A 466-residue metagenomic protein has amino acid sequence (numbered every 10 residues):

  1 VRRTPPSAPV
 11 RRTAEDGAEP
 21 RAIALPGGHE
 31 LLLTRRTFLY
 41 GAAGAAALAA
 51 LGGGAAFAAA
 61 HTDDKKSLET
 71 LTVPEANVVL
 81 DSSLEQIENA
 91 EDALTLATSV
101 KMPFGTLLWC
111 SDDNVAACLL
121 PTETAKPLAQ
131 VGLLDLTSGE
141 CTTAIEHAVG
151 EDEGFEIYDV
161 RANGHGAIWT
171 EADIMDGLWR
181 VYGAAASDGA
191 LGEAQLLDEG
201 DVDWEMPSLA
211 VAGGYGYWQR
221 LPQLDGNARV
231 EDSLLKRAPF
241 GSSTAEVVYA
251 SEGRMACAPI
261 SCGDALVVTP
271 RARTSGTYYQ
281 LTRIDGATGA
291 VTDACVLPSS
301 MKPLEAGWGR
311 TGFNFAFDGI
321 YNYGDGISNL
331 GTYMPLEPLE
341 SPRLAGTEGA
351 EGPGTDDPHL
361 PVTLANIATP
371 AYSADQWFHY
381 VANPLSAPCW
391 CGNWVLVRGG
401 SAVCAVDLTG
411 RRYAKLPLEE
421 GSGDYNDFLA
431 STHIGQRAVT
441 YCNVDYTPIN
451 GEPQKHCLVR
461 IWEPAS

Functional and structural regions predicted by a protein language model:
V1-L33, A46-A50: N-terminal secretory signal peptides
T34-Y40: N-terminal export leaders
G52-A76: C-terminal region of N-terminal signal peptides and the immediate post-cleavage residues of exported proteins
L68-K101, K126-H147, R180-D198, N227-A250 (+4 more regions): Surface-exposed loop/turn elements that mediate protein-protein interactions on large endomembrane-trafficking
T98-P127: Extracytoplasmic/periplasmic/luminal assembly and interaction segments in envelope/secretory/respiratory proteins
M102-W109, D152-V160, D201-A210, E252-C262 (+3 more regions): Repeated scaffold domains used in trafficking and secretory/extracellular systems, primarily beta-propellers
D112-T122, H165-A172, G214-Q223, G263-R273 (+4 more regions): Short beta-strand elements that form the blades of beta-propeller/WD-repeat-like and other beta-sheet-rich scaffold
T142-G164: Blade-loop segments of beta-propeller domains
